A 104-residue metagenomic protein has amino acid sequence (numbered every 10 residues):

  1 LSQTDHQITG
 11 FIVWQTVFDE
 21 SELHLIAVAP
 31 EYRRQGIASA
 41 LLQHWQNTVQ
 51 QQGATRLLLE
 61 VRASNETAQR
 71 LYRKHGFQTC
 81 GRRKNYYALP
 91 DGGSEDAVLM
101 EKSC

Functional and structural regions predicted by a protein language model:
L1-Q35, S39-H44, T48, Q52 (+1 more regions): Acetyl-CoA-dependent GNAT
T16, V61-A63: A cross-domain feature marking catalytic cores of carbohydrate-active enzymes and several ubiquitous metabolic/repair
Q35, L57-L58: A generic secondary-structure micro-motif detector that highlights 1-2 residue hydrophobic/ambivalent hotspots embedded
A38, L42, S64-A68, N85-D91: Short glycine/proline-centered loop/turn elements that form peptide/ligand docking sites
Q52, R70, K74-H75: Structural motif
L58-E60, R73, Q78-L99: Conserved catalytic-core motifs of GNAT/GCN5-like acyltransferases
